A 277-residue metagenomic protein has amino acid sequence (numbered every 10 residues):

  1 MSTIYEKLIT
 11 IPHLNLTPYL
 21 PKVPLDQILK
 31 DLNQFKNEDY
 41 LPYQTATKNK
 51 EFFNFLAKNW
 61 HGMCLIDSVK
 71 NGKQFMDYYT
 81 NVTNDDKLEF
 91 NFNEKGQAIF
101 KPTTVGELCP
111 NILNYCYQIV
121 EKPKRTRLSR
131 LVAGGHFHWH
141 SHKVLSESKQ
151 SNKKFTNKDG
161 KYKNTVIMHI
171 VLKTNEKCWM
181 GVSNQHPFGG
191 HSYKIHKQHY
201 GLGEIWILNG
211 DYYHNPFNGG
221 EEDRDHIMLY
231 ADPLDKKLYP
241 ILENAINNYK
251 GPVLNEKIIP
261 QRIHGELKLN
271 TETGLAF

Functional and structural regions predicted by a protein language model:
M1-V120: Non-heme Fe(II)/2-oxoglutarate
H13-N15, T165-I167, H226: Intrinsic-disorder/low-complexity, polar/charged segments enriched in Ser/Thr/Lys/Arg/Asp/Glu/Gln
P18-V23, L172, L229-A231: Short beta-strand-to-loop capping motifs
D31, A46, K58, I66-V69 (+4 more regions): Structured loops at beta-to-helix junctions and adjacent beta-edge loops in soluble globular domains
Y40-K50, T126-S129, N255-Q261: Short glycine-rich, low-complexity/disordered patches
S68, E147-S148, H214, K257: Amphipathic alpha-helical interaction segments
L113-I205: Catalytic core of non-heme Fe(II) oxygenases with the double-stranded beta-helix
W179-F277: Catalytic core of Fe(II)/2-oxoglutarate
